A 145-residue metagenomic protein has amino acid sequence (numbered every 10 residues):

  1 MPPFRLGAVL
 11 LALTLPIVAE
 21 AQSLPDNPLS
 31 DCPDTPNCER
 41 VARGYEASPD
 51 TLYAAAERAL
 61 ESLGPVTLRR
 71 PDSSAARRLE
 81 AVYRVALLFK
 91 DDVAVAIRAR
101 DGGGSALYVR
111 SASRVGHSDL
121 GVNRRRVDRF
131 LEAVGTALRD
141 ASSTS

Functional and structural regions predicted by a protein language model:
M1-R5: Positively charged n-region of N-terminal signal peptides that target proteins for export
G7-P16: Bacterial N-terminal signal peptides
A19-S145: Ser/Thr-rich, low-complexity intrinsically disordered terminal regions
